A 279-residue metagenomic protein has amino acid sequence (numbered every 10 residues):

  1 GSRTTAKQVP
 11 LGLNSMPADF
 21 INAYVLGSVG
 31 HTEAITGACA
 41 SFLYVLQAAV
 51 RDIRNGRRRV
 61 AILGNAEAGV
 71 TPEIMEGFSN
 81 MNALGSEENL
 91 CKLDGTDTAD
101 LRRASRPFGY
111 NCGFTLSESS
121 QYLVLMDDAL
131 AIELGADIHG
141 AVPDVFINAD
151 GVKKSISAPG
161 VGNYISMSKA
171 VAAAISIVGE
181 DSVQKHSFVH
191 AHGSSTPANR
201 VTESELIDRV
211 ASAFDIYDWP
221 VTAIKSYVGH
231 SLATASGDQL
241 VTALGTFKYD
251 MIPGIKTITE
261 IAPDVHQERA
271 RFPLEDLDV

Functional and structural regions predicted by a protein language model:
G1-H31, M75, S79-G95, N199-F214: Active-site-proximal gating segment of KS-fold condensing enzymes and close homologs
S2-Q8, V25-I35, L101-F108, Y217-S226: Glycine/charged-rich beta-loop-alpha catalytic/anionic-binding loops adjacent to active sites
T5-N14, E33-F42, I224-A233, I258: Active-site nucleophile and cofactor-binding loops and adjacent substrate-binding regions of central metabolic enzymes
M16-F20, A40-L130, A233-V279: Conserved beta-strand-centric core segments of catalytic alpha/beta enzyme folds
T32-G37, R58-A66, D137-V145, D181-A191 (+2 more regions): Beta-strand segments within the central parallel beta-sheet cores of soluble alpha/beta enzyme folds
N89-S182, S187-F188: Condensing-enzyme catalytic core mediating Claisen C-C bond formation in acyl metabolism
G151-N163, G193-A211, S231-Q239, R269-R271: Short glycine/threonine-rich loop-to-helix capping motif typified by GTGT followed within a few residues by an Asp-Pro
G179-Q184, F214-Y217, Q267-V279: Flexible, low-complexity linker/loop segments at domain and module junctions
